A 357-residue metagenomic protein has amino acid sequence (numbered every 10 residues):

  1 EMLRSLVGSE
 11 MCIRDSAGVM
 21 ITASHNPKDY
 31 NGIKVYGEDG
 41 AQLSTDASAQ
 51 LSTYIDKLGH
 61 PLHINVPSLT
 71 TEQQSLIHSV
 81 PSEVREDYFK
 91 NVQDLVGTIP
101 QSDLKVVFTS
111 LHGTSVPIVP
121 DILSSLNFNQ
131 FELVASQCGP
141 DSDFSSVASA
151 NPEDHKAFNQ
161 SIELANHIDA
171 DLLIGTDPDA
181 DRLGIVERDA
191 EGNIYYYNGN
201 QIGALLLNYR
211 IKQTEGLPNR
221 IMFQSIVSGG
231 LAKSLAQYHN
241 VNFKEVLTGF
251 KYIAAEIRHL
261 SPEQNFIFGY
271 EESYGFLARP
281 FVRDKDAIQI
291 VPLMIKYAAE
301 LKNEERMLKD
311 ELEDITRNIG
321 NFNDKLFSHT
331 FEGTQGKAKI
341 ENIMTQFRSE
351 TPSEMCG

Functional and structural regions predicted by a protein language model:
E1-I13: Single conserved hydrophobic/aromatic residue that forms the stacking wall/gate of nucleotide- or nucleobase-binding
S9, D29-V35, P117-I122, D143-V147 (+6 more regions): Short acidic, glycine/serine/threonine-rich loops at helix termini
N26-P27, S110-P117, A180-R182, V227-G230 (+1 more regions): Gly/Ser/Thr-rich loops at beta-strand to alpha-helix junctions that form or flank small-molecule/cofactor-binding
K28-T53, V186-I202, F281-I295: A short, gly/pro- and small-residue-rich
N31-A165: Gly/Ser/Thr-enriched, mixed-charge loops and adjacent short helices that form phosphate/oxyanion-binding elements
E38-A41, T53, G59-H60, E163-Q224 (+1 more regions): Replace "Mg2+/Mn2+-dependent" with "divalent metal-dependent
N166, A170-L172, N193-Y195, Q213-G357: Phosphate-binding and adjacent anionic-ligand microenvironments
